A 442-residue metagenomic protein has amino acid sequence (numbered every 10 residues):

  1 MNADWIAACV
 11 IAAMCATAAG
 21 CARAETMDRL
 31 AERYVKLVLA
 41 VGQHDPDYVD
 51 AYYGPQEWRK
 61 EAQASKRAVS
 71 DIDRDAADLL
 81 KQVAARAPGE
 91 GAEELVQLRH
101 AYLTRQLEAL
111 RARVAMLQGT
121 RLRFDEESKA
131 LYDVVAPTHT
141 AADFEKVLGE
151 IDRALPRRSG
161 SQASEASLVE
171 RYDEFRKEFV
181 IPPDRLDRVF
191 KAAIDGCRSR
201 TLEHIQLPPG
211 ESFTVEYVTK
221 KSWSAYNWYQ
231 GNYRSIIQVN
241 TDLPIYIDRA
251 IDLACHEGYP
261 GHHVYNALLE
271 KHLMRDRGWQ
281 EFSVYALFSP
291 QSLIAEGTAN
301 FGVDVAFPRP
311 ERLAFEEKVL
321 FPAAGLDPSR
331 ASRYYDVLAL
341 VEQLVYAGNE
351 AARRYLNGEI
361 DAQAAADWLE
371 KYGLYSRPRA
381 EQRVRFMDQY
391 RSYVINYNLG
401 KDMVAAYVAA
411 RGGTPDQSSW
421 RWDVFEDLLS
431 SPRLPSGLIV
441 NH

Functional and structural regions predicted by a protein language model:
M1-D4: N-terminal secretory signal peptides that target proteins for export/translocation
A7-T17: Bacterial N-terminal signal peptides
A22-H442: N-terminal maturation segment of proteins
